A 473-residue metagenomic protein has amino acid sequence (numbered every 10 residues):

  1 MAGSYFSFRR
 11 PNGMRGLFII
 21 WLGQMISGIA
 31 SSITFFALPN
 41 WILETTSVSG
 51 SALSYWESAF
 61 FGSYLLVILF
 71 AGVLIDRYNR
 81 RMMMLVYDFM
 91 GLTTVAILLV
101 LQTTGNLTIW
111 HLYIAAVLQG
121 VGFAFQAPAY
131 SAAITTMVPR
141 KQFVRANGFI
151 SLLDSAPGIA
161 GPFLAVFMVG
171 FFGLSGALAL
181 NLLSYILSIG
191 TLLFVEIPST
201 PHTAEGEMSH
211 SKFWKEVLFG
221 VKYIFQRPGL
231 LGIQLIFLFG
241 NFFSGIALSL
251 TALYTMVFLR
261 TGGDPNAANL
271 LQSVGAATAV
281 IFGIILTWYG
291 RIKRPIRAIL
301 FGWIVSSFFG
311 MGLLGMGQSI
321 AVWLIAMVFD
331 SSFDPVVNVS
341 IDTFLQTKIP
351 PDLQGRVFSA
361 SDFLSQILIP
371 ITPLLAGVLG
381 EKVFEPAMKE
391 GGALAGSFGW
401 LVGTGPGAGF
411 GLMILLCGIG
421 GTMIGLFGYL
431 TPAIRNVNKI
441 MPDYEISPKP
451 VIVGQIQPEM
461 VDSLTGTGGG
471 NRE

Functional and structural regions predicted by a protein language model:
A2-L17, P198-L235, S447-I452, I456-L464: Juxtamembrane intracellular "pre-TM" segments in multi-pass secondary transporters
F8-E44, V117, K222-G245, V328-F329: Pair of pore-lining "gating" transmembrane helices in MFS-fold secondary transporters
M25, L107-F125, L238, A321-V336: Hydrophobic core of transmembrane alpha-helices in multi-pass small-molecule transporters, especially MFS/SLC-type
A37-Y64: Extracellular/periplasmic helix-loop-helix junction of adjacent transmembrane segments in MFS-like secondary
G50-S51, R140-I150, P265, P351-S361: Loop-to-transmembrane helix entry/capping segments in MFS-fold secondary transporters and related SLC/MFSD carriers
W56-A59, S63-I68, R77, R81-Y87 (+6 more regions): C-terminal transmembrane bundle of multi-pass solute transporters/carriers
G105, Y130-A132, T136, L178-M208 (+4 more regions): Helix-loop junctions on the cytosolic side of multi-pass membrane transporters, especially the intracellular loop
I109-A116, G120, R145-T203, N266-T278 (+2 more regions): Hydrophobic alpha-helical transmembrane segments
